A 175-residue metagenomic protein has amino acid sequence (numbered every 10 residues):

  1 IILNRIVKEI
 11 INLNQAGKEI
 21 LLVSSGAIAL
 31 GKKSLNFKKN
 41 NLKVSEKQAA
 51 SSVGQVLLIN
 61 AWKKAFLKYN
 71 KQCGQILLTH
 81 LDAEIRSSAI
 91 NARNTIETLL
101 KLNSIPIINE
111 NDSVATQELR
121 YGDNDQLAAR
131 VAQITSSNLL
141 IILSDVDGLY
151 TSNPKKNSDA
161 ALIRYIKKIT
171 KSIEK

Functional and structural regions predicted by a protein language model:
I1-K175: Nucleotide/pyrophosphate-binding catalytic subdomain
